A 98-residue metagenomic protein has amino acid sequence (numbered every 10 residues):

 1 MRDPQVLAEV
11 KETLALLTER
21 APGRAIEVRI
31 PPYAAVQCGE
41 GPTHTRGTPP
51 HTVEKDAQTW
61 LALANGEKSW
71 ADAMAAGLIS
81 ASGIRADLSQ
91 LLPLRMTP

Functional and structural regions predicted by a protein language model:
M1-P98: Feature captures hydrophobic
